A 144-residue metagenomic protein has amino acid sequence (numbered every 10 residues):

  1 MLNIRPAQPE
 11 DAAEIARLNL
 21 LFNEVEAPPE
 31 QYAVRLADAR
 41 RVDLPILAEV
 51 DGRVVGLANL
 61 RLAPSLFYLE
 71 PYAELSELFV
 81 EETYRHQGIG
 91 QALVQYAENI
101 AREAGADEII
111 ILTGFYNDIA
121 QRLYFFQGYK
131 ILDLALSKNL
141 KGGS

Functional and structural regions predicted by a protein language model:
L2-I15: A short beta-loop-alpha structural element at the N-terminal edge of CoA-dependent acyl/N-acetyltransferase catalytic
A16-E30, L66: Helix-loop element at the rim of GNAT/NAT acetyltransferase active sites that forms part of the acceptor-substrate
E26-P45: Active-site rim helix/loop that mediates acceptor-substrate recognition in acyltransferases
L47, R53-L62, E74, F79: Conserved beta-strand in the GNAT
H86-N99, F126: Conserved acetyl-CoA-binding loop-helix of GNAT-fold acetyltransferases
Q91, F115-D133: Conserved active-site alpha-helix within GNAT-family acetyltransferase domains
V94, A101-T113: Conserved GNAT acetyl-CoA-binding A-motif
I110-A120, S137-K141: Conserved beta-strand-loop-alpha-helix junction that forms the acyl-donor binding cleft
